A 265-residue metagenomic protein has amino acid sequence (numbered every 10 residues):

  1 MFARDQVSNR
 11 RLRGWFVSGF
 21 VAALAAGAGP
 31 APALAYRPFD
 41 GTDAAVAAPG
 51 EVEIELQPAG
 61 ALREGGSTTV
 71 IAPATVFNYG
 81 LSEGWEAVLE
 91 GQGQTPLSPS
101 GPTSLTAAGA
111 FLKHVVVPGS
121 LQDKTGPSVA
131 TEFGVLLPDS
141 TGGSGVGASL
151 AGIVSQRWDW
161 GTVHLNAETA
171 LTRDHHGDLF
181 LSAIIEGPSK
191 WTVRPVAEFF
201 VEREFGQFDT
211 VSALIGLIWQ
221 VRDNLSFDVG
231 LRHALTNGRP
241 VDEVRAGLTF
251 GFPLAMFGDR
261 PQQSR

Functional and structural regions predicted by a protein language model:
M1-P38, A255-R265: Cleavable N-terminal export/targeting peptides
A33-R265: Transmembrane beta-barrel domains of Gram-negative outer membranes and organellar outer membranes
